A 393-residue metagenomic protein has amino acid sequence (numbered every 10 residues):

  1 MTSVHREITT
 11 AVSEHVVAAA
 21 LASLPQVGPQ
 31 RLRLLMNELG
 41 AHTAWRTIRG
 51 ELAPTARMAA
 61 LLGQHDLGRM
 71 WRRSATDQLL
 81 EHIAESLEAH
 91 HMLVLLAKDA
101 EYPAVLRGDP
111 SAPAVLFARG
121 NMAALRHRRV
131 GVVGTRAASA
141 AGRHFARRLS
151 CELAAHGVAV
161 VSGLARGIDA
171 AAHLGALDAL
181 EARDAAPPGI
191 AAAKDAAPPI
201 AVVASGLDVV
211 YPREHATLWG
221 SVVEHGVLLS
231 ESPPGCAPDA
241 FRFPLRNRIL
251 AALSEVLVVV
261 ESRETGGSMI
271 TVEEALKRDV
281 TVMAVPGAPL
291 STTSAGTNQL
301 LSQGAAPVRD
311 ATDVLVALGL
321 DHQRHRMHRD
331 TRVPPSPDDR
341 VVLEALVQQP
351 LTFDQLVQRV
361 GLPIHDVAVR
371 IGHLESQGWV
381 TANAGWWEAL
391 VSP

Functional and structural regions predicted by a protein language model:
M1-E101, A368-R370, Q377-W386, L390-P393: Short, small/acidic-rich helices and loops at N termini and domain boundaries of DNA replication/processing enzymes
T2-E14, L96-P393: Glycine-biased, small-residue-rich flexible motifs in mid-sequence functional cores and linkers
